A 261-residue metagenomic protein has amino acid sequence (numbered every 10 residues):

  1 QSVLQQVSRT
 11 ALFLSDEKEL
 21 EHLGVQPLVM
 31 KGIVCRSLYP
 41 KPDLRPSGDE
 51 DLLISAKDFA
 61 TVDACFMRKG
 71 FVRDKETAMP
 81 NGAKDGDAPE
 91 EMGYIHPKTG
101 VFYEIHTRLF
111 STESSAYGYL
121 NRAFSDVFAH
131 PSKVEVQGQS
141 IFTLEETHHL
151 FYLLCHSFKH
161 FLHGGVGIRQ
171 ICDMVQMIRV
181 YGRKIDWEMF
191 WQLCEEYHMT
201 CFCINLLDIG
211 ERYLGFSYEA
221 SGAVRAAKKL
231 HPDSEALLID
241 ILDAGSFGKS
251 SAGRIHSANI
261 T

Functional and structural regions predicted by a protein language model:
Q1-G48, I54-T261: Conserved NTP-donor binding/palm subdomain of two-metal-ion nucleotidyltransferases/polymerases, i.e., the charged
